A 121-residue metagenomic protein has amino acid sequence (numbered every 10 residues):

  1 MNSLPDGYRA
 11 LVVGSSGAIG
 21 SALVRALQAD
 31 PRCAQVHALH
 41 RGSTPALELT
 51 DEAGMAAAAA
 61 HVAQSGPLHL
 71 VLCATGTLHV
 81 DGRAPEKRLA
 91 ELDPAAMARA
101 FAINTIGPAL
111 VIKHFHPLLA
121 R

Functional and structural regions predicted by a protein language model:
M1-L11: Flexible N-terminal pre-Rossmann segment of NAD(P)-dependent oxidoreductases
V13-R25: N-terminal Rossmann NAD(P)H-binding glycine-rich loop of SDR-like oxidoreductase domains
L39-G54: Rossmann-fold cofactor-recognition segment
E52-G66: Conserved amphipathic alpha-helix within the SDR
A63, I103-R121: Amphipathic alpha-helical dimer-interface segment in Rossmann-like NAD(P)H-dependent oxidoreductases
H69-C73, A98, R121: Conserved catalytic-site loops of classical short-chain dehydrogenases/reductases
L72-P85: Conserved NAD(P)H cofactor-binding loop of Rossmann-fold oxidoreductase domains
A90-A109: Catalytic Tyr-X3-Lys loop
